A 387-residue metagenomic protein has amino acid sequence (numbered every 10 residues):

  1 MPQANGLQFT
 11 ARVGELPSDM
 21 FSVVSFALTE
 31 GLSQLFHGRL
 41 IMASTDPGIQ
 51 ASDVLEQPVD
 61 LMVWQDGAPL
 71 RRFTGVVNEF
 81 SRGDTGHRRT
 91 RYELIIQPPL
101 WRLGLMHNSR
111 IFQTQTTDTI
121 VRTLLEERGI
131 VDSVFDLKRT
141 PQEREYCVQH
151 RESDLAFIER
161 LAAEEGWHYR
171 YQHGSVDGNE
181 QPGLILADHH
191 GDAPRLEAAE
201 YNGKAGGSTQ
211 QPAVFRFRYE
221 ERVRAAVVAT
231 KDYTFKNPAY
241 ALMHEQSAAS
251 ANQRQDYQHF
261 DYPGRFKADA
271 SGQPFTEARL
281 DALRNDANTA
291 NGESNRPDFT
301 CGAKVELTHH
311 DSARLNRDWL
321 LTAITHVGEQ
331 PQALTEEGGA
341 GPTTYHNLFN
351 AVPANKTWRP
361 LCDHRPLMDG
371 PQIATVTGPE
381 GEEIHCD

Functional and structural regions predicted by a protein language model:
M1-D387: Amphipathic alpha-helical and helix-coil boundary elements used as assembly and membrane-proximal scaffolds
